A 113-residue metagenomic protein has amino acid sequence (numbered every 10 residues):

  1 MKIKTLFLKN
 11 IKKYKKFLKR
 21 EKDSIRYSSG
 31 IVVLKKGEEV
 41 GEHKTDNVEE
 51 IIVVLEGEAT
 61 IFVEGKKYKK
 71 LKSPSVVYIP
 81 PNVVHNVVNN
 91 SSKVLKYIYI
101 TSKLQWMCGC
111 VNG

Functional and structural regions predicted by a protein language model:
M1-S28, G41, G109-G113: A short, N-terminal "cap"/entry segment at the start of jelly-roll beta-barrel domains of the cupin/DSBH fold
G30-D46: Conserved short histidine dyad/triad with adjacent acidic residue
I31, I51, K67-K69: Short, surface-exposed secondary-structure edge patches
E38-G41, G57-F62: Short beta-strand segments in beta-sandwich/barrel cores
N47-E49, V53-A59: Glycine- and acidic-residue-biased ligand/ion/polar-headgroup-sensing regions
K66-P81: Short acidic-glycine-tyrosine-enriched beta hairpin
P81-W106: Ligand-binding loop in jelly-roll beta-barrel domains
